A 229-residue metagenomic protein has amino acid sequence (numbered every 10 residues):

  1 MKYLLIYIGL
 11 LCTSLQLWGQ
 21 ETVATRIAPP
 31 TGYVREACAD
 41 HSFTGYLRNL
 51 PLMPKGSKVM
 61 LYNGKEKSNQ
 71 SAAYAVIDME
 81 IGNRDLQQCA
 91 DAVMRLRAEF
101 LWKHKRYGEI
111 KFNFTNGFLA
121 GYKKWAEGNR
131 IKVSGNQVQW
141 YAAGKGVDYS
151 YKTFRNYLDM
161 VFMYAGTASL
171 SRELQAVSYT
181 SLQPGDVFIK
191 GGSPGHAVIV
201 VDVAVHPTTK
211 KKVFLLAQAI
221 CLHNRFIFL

Functional and structural regions predicted by a protein language model:
M1, V203-H206: Short regulatory "switch" loops immediately downstream of catalytic or recognition motifs within protein catalytic
M1-Q20: Bacterial Sec-dependent N-terminal signal peptides
L11, A37-H41, D148-R155: Low-complexity, intrinsically disordered regions enriched in charged/polar residues
L15, H41, P51, R130-V133: Amphipathic alpha-helical interaction segments
Q20-E80, Q87: Cationic-aromatic interfacial patches
K67-D78, G82-Q183, V187-A197, V201-D202 (+2 more regions): Acidic/His-rich structured neighborhood in mature extracellular/periplasmic domains
